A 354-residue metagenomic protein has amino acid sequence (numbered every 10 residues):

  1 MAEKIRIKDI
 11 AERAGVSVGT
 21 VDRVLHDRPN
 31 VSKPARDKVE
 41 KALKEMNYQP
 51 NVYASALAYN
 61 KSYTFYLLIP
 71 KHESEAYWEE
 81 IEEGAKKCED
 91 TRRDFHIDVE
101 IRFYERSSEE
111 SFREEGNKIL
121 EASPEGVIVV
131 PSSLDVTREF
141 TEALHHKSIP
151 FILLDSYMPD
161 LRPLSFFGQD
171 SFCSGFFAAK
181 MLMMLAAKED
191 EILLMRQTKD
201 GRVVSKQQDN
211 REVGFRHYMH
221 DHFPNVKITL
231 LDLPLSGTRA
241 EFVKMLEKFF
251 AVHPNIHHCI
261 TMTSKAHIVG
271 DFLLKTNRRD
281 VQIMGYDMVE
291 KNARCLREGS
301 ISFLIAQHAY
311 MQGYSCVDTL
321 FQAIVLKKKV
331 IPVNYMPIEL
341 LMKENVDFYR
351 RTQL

Functional and structural regions predicted by a protein language model:
M1-N60: N-terminal helix-turn-helix DNA-binding module of bacterial transcription factors
A42, M46, R202-V203, M219 (+1 more regions): Hinge/cleft segment of the Venus flytrap/periplasmic-binding protein
N51-E110: Amphipathic helical "hinge" segments at domain boundaries
P70-E79, E100-S111, G168-S174, R196-G214 (+4 more regions): Hinge/beta->alpha junction and helix N-cap segments in small-molecule ligand-binding domains
T91-F95, K147, M219-K227, L274-D280: Short helix-capping segments at alpha-helix termini
V127-H145, L231-K291: Hydrophobic alpha-helical
D135-C173, V289-R297: Flexible loop/hinge segments that line or gate small-molecule binding clefts
F166-I192, F242, H308-V325: Hydrophobic alpha-helical segments within soluble ligand-binding/sensing domains
